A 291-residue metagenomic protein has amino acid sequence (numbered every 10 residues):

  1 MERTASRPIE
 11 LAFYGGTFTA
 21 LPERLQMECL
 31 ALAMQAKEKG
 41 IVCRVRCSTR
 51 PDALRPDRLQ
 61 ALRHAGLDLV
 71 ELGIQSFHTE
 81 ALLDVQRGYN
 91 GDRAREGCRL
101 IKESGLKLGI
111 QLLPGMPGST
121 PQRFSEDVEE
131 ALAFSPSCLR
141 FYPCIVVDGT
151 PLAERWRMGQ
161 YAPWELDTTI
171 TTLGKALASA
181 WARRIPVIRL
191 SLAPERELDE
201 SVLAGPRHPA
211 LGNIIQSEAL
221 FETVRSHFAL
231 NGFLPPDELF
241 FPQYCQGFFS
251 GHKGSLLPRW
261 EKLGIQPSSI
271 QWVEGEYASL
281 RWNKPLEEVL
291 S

Functional and structural regions predicted by a protein language model:
M1-R3, L32-A36, A61, L100 (+5 more regions): A generic secondary-structure signal
M1-T17: Short Fe-S-cluster ligation motifs
M1-T4, P22, T120, Q266: Alpha-helix capping and helix-coil boundary motifs
R3-A5, V146, S191, E195-E197: Short, compositionally biased low-complexity segments
R3-P8, K39-V42, G232-L234: Short helix-terminating capping/connector loops at secondary-structure junctions
L11, V45, D237: A broad, low-specificity signal marking well-ordered, structured residues that form hydrophobic/aromatic
Y14-C144, D148-I170: Conserved non-cysteine loop/helix-boundary elements of the Radical SAM core domain that shape
A162-S291: Auxiliary Fe-S-binding modules of radical SAM enzymes
